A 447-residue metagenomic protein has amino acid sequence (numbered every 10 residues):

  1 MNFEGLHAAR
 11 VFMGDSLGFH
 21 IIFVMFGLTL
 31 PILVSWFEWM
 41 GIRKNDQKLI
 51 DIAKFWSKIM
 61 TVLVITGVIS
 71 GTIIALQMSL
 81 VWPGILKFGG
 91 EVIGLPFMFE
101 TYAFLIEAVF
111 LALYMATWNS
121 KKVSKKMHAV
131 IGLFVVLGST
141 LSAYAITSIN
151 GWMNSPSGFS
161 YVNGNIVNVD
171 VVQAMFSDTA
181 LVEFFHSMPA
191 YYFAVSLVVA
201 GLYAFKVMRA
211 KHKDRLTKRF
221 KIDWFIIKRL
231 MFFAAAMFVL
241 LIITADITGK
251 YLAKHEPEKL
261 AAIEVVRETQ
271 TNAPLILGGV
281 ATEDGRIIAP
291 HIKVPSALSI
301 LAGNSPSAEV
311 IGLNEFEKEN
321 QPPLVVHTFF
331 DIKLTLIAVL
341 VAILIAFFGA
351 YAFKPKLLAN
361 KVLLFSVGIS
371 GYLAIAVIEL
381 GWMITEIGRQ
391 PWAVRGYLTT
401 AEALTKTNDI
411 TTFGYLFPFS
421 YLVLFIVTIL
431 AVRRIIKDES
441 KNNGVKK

Functional and structural regions predicted by a protein language model:
M1-K447: Polytopic transmembrane helical bundles with strong interfacial aromatic enrichment
